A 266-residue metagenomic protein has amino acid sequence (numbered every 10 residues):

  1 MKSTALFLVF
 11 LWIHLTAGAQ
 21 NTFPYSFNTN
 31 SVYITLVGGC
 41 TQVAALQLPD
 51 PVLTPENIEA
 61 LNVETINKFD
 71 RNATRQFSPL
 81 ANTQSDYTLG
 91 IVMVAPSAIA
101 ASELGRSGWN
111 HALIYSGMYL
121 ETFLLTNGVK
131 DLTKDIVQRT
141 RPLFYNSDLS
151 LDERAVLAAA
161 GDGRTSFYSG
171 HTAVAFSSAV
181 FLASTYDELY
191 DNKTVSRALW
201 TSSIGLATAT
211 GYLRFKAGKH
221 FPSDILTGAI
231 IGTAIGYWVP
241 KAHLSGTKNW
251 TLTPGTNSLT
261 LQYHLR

Functional and structural regions predicted by a protein language model:
M1-I34, Q47-V52, T122-R266: Replace "edges of transmembrane helices
Q20-P96, V137, R141-D152: N-terminal transmembrane-helix/juxtamembrane module of multi-pass inner/ER membrane proteins
F23-S26, T41, G105-L113, Y190-K193: Membrane-interface helix-boundary motifs at transmembrane edges
A81-Q84, S116, L120, S169: Hydrophobic alpha-helical transmembrane segments of multi-pass membrane proteins
M93-A100, Y115, G128, L132: Generic beta-strand or strand-like secondary-structure segments
S97-A101, T208-G211: Solvent-exposed, amphipathic alpha-helical segments
A100-S107, T185-D187: Structural signal for the C-terminal ends of transmembrane alpha-helices and the immediately following loop
L104-V129: Interfacial segments of alpha-helical transmembrane regions
